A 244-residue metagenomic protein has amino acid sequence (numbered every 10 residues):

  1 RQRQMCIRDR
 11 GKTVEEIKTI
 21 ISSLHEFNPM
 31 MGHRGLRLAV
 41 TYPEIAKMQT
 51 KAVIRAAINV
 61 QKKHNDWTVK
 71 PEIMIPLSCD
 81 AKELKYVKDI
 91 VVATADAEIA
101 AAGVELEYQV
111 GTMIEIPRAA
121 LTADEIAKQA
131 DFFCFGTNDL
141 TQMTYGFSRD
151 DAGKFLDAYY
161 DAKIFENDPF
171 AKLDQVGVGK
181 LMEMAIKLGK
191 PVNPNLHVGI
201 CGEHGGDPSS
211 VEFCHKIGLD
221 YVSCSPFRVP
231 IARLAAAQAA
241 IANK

Functional and structural regions predicted by a protein language model:
R1-Q4, R8-K244: Conserved alpha/beta-domain cores
